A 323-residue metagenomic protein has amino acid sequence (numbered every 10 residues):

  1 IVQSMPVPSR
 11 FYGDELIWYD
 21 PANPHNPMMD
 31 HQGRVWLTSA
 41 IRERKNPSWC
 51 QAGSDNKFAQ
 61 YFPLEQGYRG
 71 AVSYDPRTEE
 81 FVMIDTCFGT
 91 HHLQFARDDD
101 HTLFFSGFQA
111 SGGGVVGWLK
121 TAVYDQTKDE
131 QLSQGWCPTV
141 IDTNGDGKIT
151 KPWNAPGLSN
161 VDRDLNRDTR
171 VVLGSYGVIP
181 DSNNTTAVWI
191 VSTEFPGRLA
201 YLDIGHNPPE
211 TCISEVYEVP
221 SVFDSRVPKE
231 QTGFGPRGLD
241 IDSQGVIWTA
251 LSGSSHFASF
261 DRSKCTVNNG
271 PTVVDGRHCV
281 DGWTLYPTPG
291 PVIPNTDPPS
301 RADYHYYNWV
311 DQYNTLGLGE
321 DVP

Functional and structural regions predicted by a protein language model:
I1, L37-G67, F108-T139, I190 (+2 more regions): Short, conserved, GDST-rich strand-edge loop motifs in beta-rich repeat architectures
I1-Y19, F62-F88, T121-L173, H206-T232 (+1 more regions): Surface-exposed loop and turn segments in beta-propeller and other repeat-based domains that flank or scaffold
L16-Q32, H92-D100, D164-T185, T232-Q244 (+1 more regions): Structural signature of eukaryotic scaffold interfaces centered on beta-propeller domains
H25, R42, G89-H92, F108-S111 (+4 more regions): His-enriched metal-coordination microenvironments in redox/metal-binding proteins
N26-D30, V72, M83-D85, Q94 (+5 more regions): Mobile, glycine-rich extracellular loop/lid and propeptide segments that shape or gate substrate/ligand access
P27, T38, D85, L93 (+3 more regions): Catalytic cofactor-binding cores of redox enzymes
Q32, Y68, T78, Q109 (+4 more regions): Surface-exposed loop/turn positions within WD40 beta-propeller blades
R34-T38, D100-S106, A187-V191, V246-A250 (+1 more regions): Conserved beta-propeller blade signature
